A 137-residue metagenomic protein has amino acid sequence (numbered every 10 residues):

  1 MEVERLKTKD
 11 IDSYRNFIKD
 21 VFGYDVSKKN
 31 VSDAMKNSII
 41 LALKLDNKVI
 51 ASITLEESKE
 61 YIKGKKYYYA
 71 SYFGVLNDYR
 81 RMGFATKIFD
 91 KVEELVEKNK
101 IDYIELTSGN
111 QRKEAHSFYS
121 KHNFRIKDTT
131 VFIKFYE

Functional and structural regions predicted by a protein language model:
M1-E2: Extreme N-terminal starter segment of soluble prokaryotic enzymes
R5-K65, S71: Acetyl-CoA-dependent GNAT
S13-F17, K87, K91, V131: Alpha-helical elements of Rossmann-like donor-binding domains used by nucleotide-donor carbohydrate transfer enzymes
Y72-V75, R81-E94, S117, K121: Conserved acetyl-CoA-binding loop-helix of GNAT-fold acetyltransferases
L76, G109: Residue-level recognition of the GNAT/N-acetyltransferase active site
T86, N110-T130, K134: Conserved active-site alpha-helix within GNAT-family acetyltransferase domains
F89, V96-S108: Conserved GNAT acetyl-CoA-binding A-motif
